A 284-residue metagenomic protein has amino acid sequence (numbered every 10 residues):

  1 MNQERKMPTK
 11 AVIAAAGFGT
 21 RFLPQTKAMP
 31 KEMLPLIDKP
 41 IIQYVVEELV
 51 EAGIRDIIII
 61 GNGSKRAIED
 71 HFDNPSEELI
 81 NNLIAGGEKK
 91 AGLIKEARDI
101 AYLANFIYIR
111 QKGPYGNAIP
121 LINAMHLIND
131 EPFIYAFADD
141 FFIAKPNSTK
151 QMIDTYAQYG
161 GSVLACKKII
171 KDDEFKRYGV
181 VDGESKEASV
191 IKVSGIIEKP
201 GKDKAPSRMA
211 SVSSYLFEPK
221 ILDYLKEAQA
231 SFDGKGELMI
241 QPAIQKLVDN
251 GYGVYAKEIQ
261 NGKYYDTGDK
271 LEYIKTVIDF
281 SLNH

Functional and structural regions predicted by a protein language model:
Q3-I84, K89, N147-Q151: N-terminal glycine-rich phosphate-binding loop and ensuing alpha1 helix
K10, R55-I57, N105, P132 (+3 more regions): Residues at the starts of beta-strands that form the adenosine-phosphate
F18, D140, K270: Active-site metal-binding loops of divalent metal-dependent hydrolases
I41-Y44, I119-N123, A243: Well-ordered alpha-helical segments embedded in enzymatic catalytic cores
I68, E78-N81, K90-G183, K226: Conserved beta-loop-beta/alpha segment of the NTase-like Rossmann-fold superfamily that binds/positions NTPs
I134, I153-A157, S185-H284: Catalytic-core segments of class I nucleotidyltransferases/pyrophosphorylases that form NMP-activated intermediates
